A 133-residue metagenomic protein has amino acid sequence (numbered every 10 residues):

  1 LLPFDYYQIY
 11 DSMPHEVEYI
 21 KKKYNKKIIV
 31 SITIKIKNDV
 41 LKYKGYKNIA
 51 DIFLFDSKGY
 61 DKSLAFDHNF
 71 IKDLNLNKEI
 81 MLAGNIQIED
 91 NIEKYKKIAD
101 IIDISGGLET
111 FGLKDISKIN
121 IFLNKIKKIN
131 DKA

Functional and structural regions predicted by a protein language model:
L1-K21, K26-G45, D51-L64, M81-G84: Catalytic beta/alpha-barrel core
Y7, F53, D67, I71 (+3 more regions): Conserved, mostly hydrophobic/aromatic
I9-H15, S57-K62, K97-N120: Glycine-rich phosphate-binding active-site loops on the catalytic face of alpha/beta enzymes
P14-K21, V40-K44, H68-I71, I92 (+1 more regions): Generic structural signal for well-ordered alpha-helices, preferentially at hydrophobic/aromatic core positions
E18-K23, N75, S105-A133: C-terminal helical cap(s) of enzyme catalytic domains, especially alpha/beta-barrels
L82-N91, E109: A C-terminal functional module that forms or caps the active site or interfaces directly with catalytic machinery
